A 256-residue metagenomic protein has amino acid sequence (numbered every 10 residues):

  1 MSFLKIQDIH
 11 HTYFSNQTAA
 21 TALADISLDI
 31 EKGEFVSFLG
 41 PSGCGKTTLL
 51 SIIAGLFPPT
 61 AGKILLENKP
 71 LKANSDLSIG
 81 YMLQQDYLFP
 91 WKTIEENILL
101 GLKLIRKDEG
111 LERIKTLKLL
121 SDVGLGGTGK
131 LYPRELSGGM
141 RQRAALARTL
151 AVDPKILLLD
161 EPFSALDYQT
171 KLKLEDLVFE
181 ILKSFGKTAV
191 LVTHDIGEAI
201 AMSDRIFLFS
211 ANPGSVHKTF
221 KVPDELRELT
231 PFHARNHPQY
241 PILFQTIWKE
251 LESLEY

Functional and structural regions predicted by a protein language model:
L39-P41: The feature captures the beta-strand-to-loop junction immediately N-terminal to the Walker
A54: Helix-to-loop junction immediately C-terminal to a conserved catalytic motif
G62-S75: Conserved ABC transporter NBD signature motif
E95-K103, R113, K221: Short helical segment in ABC ATPase nucleotide-binding domains corresponding to the A-loop/adjacent helical element
G110-T128, E180: Conserved ABC ATPase "signature" region
L131-R134, V152: Conserved signature/switch motifs of ABC ATPase nucleotide-binding domains
L146: Hydrophobic anchor residue at the start of the ABC signature
L157-D160: Catalytic Walker B motif of ABC-type/P-loop ATPase nucleotide-binding domains
